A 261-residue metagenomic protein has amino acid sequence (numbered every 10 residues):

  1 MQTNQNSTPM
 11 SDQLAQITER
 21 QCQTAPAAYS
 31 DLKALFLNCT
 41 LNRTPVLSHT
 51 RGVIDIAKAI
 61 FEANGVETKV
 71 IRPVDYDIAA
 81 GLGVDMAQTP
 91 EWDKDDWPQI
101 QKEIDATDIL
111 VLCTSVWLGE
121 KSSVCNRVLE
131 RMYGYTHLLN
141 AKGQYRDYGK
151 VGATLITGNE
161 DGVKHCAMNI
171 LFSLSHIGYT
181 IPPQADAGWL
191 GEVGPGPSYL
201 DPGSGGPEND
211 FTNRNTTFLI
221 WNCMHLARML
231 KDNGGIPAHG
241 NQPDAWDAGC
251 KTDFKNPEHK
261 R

Functional and structural regions predicted by a protein language model:
M1-K142, G206, D210-R261: N-terminal beta1-alpha1-beta2 submodule of the flavodoxin-like/Rossmannoid cofactor-binding fold
S48, A141-G194, F211-R214: Short, glycine-/small-residue-rich phosphate/pyrophosphate-handling segment
G196-S204: Short, surface-exposed amphipathic charged segments that create phosphate/polyanion-binding patches used for binding
